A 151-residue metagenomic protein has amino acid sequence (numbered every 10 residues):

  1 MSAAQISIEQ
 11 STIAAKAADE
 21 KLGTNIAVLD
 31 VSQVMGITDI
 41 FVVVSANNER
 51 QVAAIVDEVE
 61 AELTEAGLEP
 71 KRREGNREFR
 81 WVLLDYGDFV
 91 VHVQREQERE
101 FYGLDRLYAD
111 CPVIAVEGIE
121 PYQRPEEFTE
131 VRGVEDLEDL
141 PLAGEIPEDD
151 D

Functional and structural regions predicted by a protein language model:
M1-S7: N-terminal presequence-like segments and adjacent domain-start helices
I8-D39, N47: N-terminal first-folded block
D19, G23, A27, E60 (+3 more regions): Signal for well-folded cores of large energy- and translation-related assemblies
N25-I37, K71-D88: Glycine/charge-rich, flexible interdomain linkers and switch-proximal surface loops that mediate coupling
V43-S45, Q94: Short hydrophobic/aromatic beta-strand micro-patches that form the beta-sheet surface supporting nucleotide- or nucleic
Q51-L68, L83: Compact, glycine-rich, soluble single-domain proteins
Y86-P121: A contiguous, mid-protein "functional segment" used to position or interact with cofactors/ions or partner subunits
Y122-D151: Intrinsically disordered, low-complexity charged/polar segments
